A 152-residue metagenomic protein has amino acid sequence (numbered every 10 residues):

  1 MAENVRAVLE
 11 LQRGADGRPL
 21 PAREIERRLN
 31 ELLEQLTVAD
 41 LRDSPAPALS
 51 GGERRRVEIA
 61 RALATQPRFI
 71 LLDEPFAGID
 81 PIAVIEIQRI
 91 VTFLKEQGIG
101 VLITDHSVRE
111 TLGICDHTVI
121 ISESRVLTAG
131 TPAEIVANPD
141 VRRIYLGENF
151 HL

Functional and structural regions predicted by a protein language model:
R6, E10-G14, R18-L41, R89-T92: Conserved ABC ATPase "signature" region
P45-L49, E53: Conserved ABC ATPase signature
I59: Hydrophobic anchor residue at the start of the ABC signature
Q66: Conserved catalytic motifs of ABC-family nucleotide-binding domains
I70-E74: Catalytic Walker B motif of ABC-type/P-loop ATPase nucleotide-binding domains
I85-Q97: Helical segment within the ABC ATPase nucleotide-binding domain
